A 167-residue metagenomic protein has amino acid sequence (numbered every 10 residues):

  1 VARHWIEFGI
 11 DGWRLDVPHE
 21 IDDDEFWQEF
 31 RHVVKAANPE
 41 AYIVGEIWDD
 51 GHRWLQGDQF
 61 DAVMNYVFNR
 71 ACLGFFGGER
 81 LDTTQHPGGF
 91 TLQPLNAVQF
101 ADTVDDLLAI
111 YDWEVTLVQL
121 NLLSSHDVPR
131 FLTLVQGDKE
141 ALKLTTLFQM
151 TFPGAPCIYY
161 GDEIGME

Functional and structural regions predicted by a protein language model:
V1-D23, N121-S125: Active-site groove signature of glycoside hydrolases
A2, G9, E25, V34-A41 (+2 more regions): A generic secondary-structure signal for well-formed alpha-helical elements
A2, L95-E167: Active-site-proximal substrate-binding groove within the catalytic cores of carbohydrate-active enzymes
D11, D16-Y111, G137-K139, F148 (+1 more regions): Active-site-proximal helices and loops of the catalytic beta/alpha 8
